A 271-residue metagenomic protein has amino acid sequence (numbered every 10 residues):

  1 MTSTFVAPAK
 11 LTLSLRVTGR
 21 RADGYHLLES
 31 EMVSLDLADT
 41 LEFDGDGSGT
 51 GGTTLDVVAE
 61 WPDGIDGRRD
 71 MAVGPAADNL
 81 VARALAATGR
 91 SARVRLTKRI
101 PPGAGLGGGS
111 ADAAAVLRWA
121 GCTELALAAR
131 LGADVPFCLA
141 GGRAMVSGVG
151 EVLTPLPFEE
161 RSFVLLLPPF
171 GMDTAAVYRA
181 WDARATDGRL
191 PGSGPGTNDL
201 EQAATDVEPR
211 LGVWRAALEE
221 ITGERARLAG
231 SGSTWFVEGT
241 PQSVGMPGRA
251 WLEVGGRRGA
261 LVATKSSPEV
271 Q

Functional and structural regions predicted by a protein language model:
M1-A104: ATP-binding N-lobe of GHMP and related small-molecule kinases
T4, S14, T40, R143-M145 (+2 more regions): Conserved hydrophobic/aromatic beta-strand scaffold that supports enzyme active sites
T53, A140-R227, E238-Q271: Conserved, helical-rich catalytic subdomain that frames metal- and/or nucleotide-binding sites in enzyme alpha/beta
A86, R118-C122, A216, P241: Short, well-ordered alpha-helices that flank and scaffold nucleotide-derived cofactor binding pockets
K98-P102, R130-V135, G142-A144: Acidic, glycine-rich active-site loops and adjacent beta-strand->loop/helix elements that engage anionic groups
P101-G103, P136-F137, S233-F236: Short, active-site-adjacent cap segments at secondary-structure transitions
A104-L131, F137: DPxDG-like acidic metal-binding loop motif
G108-G109, L228-S233: Glycine-rich beta-strand-to-loop/alpha-helix junction loops that act as flexible
